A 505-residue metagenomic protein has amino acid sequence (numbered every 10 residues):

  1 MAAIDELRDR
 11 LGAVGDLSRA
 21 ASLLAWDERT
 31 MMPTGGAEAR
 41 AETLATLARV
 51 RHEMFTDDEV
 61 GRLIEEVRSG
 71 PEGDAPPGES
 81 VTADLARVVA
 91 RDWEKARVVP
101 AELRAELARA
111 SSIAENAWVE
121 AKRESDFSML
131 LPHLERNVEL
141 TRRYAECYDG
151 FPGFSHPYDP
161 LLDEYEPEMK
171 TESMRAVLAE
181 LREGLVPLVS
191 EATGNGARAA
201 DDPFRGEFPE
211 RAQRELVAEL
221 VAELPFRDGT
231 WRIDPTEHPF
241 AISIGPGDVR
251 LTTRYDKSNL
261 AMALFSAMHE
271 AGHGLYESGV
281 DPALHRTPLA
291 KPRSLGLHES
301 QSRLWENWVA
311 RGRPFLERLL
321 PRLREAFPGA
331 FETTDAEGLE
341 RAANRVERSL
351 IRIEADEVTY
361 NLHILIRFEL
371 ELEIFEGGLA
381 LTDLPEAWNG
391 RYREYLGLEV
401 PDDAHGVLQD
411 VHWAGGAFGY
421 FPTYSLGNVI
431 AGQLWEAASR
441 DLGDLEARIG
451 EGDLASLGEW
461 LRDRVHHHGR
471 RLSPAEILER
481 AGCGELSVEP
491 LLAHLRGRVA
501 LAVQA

Functional and structural regions predicted by a protein language model:
M1-P167, R471, R496-A505: A well-structured
A3, R19, G35, H52-T56 (+2 more regions): C-terminal, non-catalytic "cap/extension" segments appended to globular domains
L7, D149, M262-P282, E299-R303: Active-site recognition of the HExxH zinc-binding catalytic motif
A39, L103-E106, H133-R136, V177 (+14 more regions): Secondary-structure capping and boundary motifs in well-ordered enzyme cores
L107-L260, V499: Contiguous, non-catalytic segments that form substrate-binding/exosite surfaces or channel walls
L178, R182-L185, E210-R214, L220-D234 (+3 more regions): All-alpha helical catalytic cores of prenyl diphosphate-utilizing isoprenoid enzymes
G229, A283-T287, A310-P321, L381-T382: Acidic/polar loop patches that form or flank catalytic/metal-binding clefts of enzymes that bind anionic ligands
K291-E332, A336: Post-HExxH zinc-binding segment in Zn-dependent metallohydrolases
